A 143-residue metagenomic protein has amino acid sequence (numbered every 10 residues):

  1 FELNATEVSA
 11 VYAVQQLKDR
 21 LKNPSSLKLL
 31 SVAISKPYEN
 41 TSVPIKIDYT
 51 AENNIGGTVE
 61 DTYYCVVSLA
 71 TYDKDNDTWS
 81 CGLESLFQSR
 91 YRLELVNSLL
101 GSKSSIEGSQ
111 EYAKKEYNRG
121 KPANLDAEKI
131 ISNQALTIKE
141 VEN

Functional and structural regions predicted by a protein language model:
F1-N143: Cystatin/cathelin-like cysteine-protease inhibitor module
